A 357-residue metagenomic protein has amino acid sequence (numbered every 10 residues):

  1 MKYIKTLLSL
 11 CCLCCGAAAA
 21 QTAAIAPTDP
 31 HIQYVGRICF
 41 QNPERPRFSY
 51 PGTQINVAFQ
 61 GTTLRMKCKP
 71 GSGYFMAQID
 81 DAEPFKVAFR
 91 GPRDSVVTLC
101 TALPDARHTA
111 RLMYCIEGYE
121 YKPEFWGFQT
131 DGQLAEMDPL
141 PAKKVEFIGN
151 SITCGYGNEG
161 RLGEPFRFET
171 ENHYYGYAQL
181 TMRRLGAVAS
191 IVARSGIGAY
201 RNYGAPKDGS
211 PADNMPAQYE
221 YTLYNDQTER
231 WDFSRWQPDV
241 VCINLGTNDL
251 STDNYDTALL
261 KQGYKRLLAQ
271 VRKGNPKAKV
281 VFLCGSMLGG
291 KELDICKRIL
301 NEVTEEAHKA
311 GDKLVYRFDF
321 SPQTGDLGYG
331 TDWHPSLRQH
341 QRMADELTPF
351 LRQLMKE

Functional and structural regions predicted by a protein language model:
Y3, S9, A18-I148, I152-H173: N-terminal secretory targeting modules
G52, Y119, G163-Q262, L288-E302 (+1 more regions): Conserved SGNH/GDSL esterase-like catalytic core that processes O-acyl groups on lipids and polysaccharides
G71, P276-K277: Proline-centered flexible-loop/turn and helix-kink motifs
L140, K273-N275: Short, conserved loop/helix-junction motifs that constitute active-site signature segments in enzyme catalytic cores
K144-I148, T153, A189-A193, D239-N244 (+2 more regions): Structural recognition of the beta-strand scaffold that forms the well-ordered cores of secreted hydrolase catalytic
C154-N158, Y200-N202, L250-T252, G325-Y329: Short acidic/His/Gly/Ser-rich catalytic and metal-binding motifs that mark active-site loops of diverse hydrolases
K279-C284, E292-G330, Q339-E357: Extracellular serine-dependent O-acyl
